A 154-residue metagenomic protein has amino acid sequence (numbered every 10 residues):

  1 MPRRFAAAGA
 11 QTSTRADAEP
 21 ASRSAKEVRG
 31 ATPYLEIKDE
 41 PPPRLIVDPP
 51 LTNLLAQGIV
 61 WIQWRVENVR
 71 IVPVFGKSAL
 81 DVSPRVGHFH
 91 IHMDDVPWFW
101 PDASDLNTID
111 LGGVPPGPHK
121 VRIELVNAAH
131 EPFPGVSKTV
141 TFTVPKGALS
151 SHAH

Functional and structural regions predicted by a protein language model:
R15-V60, A153-H154: Short, compositionally biased P/S/T/A/G/V-rich stretches that sit at domain boundaries
N53-V74: Contiguous beta-strand segments within globular domains
H88-I91: Short beta-strand elements bearing conserved aromatic residues within extracellular beta-rich modules
W98-W100, V126-G135: Short acidic/polar inter-strand loop motif in beta-rich domains
D102-I109: Short, solvent-exposed loop/turn segments in extracellular or other extracytoplasmic domains
L111-P118: Surface-exposed, short loops/turns at beta-strand junctions within beta-sandwich domains
V144-H154: Low-complexity, Pro/Ser/Thr- and charge-rich linker/hinge segments at domain boundaries
